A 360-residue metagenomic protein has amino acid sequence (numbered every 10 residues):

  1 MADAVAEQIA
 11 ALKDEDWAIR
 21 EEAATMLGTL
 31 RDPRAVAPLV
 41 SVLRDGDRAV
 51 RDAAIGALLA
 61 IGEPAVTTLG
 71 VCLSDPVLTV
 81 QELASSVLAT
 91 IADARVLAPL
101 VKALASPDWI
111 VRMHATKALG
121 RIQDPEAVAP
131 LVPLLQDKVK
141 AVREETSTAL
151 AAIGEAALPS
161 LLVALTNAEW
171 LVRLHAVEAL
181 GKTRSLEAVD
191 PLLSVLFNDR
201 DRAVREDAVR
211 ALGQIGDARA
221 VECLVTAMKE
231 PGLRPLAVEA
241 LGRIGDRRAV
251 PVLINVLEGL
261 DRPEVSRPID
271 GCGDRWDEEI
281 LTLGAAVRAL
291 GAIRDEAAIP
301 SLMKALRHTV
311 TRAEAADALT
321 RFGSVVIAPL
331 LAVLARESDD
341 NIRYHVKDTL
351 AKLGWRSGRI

Functional and structural regions predicted by a protein language model:
M1-A2, A18-D32, S41, A49-E63 (+19 more regions): Structural detector for internal amphipathic alpha-helices that build alpha-solenoid repeat scaffolds
M1-L12, W17: N-terminal leader/linker segments that initiate helical-solenoid repeat arrays
A4-V5, V36, V66, L97 (+7 more regions): Core helices of alpha-solenoid repeat scaffolds
A11, T68, S160, S301: Conserved beta-strand positions that form and line the central face of beta-propeller blades
L12, L43, L104, L135: Alpha-helical and His/Cys-centered functional microenvironments
D14, M228, L306, E337: Conserved residues at beta->alpha junctions
